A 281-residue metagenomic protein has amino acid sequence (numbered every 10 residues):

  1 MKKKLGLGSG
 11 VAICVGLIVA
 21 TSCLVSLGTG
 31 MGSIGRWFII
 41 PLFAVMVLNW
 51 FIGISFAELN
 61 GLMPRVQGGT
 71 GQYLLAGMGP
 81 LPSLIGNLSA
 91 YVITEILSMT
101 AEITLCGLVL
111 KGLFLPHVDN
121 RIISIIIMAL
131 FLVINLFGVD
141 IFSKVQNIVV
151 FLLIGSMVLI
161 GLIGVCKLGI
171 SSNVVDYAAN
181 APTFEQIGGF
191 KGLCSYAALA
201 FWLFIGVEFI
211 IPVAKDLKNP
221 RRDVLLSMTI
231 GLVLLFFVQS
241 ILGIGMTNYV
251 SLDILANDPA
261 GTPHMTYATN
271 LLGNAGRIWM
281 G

Functional and structural regions predicted by a protein language model:
M1-W37, F43, N49-A57, R65-Q67: Membrane-interface "cap" regions at the ends of multi-pass membrane proteins
L5-L24, P182-Y249, G276-G281: Hydrophobic, membrane-embedded alpha-helices of multi-pass small-molecule transporters
S9-G10, F38, L42, S83 (+5 more regions): Residue-level signature of transmembrane alpha-helical entry/exit and packing/kink sites in multi-pass membrane
T29, P41, W50-M128, L132-L136 (+2 more regions): Hydrophobic transmembrane alpha-helices that form the core helical bundles of multi-pass secondary transporters
S33-R36, M63-G68, A76-P82, K215-D223 (+1 more regions): Juxtamembrane helix-boundary/capping and inter-helix hinge elements in multi-pass membrane proteins
A44-I52, F56, L153-V165, L225-D253: Selective recognition of specific alpha-helical transmembrane segments in multi-pass small-molecule
G71-Y73, G79, G112, T229-G281: TM-loop-TM module centered on a large, flexible mid-protein loop between adjacent transmembrane helices in multi-pass
G107, N120-Y177, F201, I205 (+1 more regions): Membrane-interface loop-to-helix entry segments
